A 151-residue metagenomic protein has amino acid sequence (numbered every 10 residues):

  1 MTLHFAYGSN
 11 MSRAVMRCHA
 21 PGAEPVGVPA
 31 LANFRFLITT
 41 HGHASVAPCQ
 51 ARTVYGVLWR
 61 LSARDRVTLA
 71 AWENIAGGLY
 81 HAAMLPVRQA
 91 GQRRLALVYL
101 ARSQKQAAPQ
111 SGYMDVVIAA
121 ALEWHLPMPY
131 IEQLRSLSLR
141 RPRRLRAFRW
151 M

Functional and structural regions predicted by a protein language model:
M1-M151: Glycine-aromatic micro-motifs
